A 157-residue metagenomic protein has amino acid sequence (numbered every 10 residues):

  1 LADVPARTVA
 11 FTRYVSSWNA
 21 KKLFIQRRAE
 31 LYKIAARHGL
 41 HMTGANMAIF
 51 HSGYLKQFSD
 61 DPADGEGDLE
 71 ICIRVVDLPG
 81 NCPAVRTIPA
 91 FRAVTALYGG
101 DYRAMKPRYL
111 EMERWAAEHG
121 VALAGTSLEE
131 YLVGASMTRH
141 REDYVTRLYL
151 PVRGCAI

Functional and structural regions predicted by a protein language model:
L1-I157: A solvent-exposed interaction/effector surface
